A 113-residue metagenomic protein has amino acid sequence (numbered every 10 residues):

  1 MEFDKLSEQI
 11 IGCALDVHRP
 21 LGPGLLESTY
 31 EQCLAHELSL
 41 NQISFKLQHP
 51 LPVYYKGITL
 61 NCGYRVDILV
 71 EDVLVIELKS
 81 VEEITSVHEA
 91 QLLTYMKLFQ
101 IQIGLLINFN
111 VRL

Functional and structural regions predicted by a protein language model:
M1-S44, H49, I103: Solvent-exposed, charged helical/coil patches that constitute nucleic-acid or partner-interaction surfaces
G22, V66-I84, Y95: Conserved catalytic cores of phosphodiester-cleaving nucleases, focusing on short active-site segments
P50-G57: Short, solvent-exposed loop/turn elements at beta->coil junctions and helix N-caps that rim active or binding pockets
T59-Y64: A short, glycine/Asx- and small/polar-enriched loop/turn that sits immediately N-terminal to a beta-strand
K79-L113: Nucleic-acid nuclease catalytic cores
